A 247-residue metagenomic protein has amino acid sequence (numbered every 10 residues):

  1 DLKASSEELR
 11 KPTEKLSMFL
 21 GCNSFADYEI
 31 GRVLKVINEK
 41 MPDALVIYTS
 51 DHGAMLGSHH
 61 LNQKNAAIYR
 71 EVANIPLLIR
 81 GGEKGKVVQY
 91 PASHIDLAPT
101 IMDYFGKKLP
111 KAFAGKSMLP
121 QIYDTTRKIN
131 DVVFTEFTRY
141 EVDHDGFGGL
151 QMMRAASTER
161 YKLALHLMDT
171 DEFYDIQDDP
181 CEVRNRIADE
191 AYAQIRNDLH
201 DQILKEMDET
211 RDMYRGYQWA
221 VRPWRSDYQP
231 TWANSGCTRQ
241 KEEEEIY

Functional and structural regions predicted by a protein language model:
K3-A44, Y104, H200: A long, amphipathic alpha-helix that forms part of the scaffold/cap immediately adjacent to metal-dependent active
K3-E7, E14, R186-Y247: Long, internal low-complexity/basic segments
T13-F25, A67-A73, K84-P99, F105-S117 (+2 more regions): A short beta-strand-to-alpha-helix junction
N23-A26, I30, L45-S50, L77-L78 (+3 more regions): Beta-strand elements within well-structured catalytic alpha/beta cores of enzymes that handle phosphate/sulfate esters
V36-K84, S93: Histidine-centered active-site microenvironments of extracellular/periplasmic hydrolases and transferases
P42-L45, R80, K84-Q151, Y192-D198 (+1 more regions): Polar, surface-exposed loop/tail segments that function as active-site lids or cofactor/substrate-recognition elements
Y69-E71, T135-A188, A220-Q229, A233-Y247: C-terminal, low-complexity/hydrophilic appendages and adjacent surface loops of extracellular/periplasmic anionic
